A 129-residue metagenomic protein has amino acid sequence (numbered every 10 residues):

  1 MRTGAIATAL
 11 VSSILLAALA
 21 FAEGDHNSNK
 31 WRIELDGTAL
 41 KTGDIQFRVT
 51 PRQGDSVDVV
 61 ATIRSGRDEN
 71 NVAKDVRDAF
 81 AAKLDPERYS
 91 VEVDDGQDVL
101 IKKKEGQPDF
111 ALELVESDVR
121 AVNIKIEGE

Functional and structural regions predicted by a protein language model:
M1, A22-E23: Absolute protein N-terminus
M1-T8: Bacterial N-terminal signal peptides that target proteins for export
A17-L19: N-terminal signal peptide c-region/cleavage motif recognized by signal peptidases
E23-E129: Polar, low-complexity export/assembly segments characteristic of proteins that are secreted or assemble on the cell
